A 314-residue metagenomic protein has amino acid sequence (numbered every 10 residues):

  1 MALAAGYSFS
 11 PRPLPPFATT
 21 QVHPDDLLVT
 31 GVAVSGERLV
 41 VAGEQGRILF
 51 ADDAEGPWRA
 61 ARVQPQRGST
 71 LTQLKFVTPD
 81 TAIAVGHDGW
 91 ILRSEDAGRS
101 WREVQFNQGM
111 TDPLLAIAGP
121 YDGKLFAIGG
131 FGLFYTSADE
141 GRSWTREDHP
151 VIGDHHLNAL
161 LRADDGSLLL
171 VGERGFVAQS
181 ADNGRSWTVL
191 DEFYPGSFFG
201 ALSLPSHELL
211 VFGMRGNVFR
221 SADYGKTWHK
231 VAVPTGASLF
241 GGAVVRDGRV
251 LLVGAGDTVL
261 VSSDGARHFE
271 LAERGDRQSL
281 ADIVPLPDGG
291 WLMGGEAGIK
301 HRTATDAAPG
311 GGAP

Functional and structural regions predicted by a protein language model:
M1-P314: Residue-level hotspots at or immediately adjacent to binding/recognition sites across diverse folds
